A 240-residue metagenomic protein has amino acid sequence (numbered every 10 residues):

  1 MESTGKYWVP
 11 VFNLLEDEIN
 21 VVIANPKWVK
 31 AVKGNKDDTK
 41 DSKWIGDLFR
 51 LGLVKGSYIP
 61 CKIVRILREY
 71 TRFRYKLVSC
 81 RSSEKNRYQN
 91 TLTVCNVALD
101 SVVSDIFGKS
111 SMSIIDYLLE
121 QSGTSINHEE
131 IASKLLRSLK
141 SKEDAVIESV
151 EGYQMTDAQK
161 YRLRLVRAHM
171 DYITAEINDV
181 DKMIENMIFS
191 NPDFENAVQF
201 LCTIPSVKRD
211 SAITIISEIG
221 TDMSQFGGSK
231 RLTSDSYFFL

Functional and structural regions predicted by a protein language model:
M1-L240: A detector of single, family-specific signature residues that are central to catalytic or substrate-handling motifs
